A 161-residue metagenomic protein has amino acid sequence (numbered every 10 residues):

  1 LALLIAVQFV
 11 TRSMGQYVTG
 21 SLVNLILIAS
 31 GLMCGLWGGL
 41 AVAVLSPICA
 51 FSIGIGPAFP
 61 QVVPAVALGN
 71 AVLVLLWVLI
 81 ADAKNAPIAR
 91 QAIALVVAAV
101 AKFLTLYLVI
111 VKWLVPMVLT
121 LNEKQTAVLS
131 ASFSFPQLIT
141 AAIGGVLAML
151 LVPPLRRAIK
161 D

Functional and structural regions predicted by a protein language model:
L1-D161: Loop-helix junctions at membrane interfaces
